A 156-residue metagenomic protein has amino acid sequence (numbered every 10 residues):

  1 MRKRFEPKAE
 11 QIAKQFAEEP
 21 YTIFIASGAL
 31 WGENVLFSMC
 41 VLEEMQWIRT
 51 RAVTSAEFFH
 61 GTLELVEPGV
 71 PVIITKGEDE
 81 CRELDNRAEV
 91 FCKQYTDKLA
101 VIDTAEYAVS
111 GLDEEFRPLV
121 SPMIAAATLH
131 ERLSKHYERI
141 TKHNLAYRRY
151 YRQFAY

Functional and structural regions predicted by a protein language model:
K3-Y156: A SIS-like phosphosugar-recognition module
